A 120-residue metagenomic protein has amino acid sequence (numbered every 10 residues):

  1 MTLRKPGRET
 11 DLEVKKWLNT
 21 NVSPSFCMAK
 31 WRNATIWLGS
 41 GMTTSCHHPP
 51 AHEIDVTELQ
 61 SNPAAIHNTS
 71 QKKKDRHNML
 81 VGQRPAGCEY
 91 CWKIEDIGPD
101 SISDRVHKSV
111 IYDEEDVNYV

Functional and structural regions predicted by a protein language model:
T2-K5: Short Lys/Arg-enriched alpha/beta "domain-start" segment
G7-D104: Accessory C-terminal segments flanking Radical SAM cores
I94-G98, R105-V120: Conserved glycine-rich "GG(E/T)P / GGGxP" loop and the immediately following alpha-helix in the radical SAM core
